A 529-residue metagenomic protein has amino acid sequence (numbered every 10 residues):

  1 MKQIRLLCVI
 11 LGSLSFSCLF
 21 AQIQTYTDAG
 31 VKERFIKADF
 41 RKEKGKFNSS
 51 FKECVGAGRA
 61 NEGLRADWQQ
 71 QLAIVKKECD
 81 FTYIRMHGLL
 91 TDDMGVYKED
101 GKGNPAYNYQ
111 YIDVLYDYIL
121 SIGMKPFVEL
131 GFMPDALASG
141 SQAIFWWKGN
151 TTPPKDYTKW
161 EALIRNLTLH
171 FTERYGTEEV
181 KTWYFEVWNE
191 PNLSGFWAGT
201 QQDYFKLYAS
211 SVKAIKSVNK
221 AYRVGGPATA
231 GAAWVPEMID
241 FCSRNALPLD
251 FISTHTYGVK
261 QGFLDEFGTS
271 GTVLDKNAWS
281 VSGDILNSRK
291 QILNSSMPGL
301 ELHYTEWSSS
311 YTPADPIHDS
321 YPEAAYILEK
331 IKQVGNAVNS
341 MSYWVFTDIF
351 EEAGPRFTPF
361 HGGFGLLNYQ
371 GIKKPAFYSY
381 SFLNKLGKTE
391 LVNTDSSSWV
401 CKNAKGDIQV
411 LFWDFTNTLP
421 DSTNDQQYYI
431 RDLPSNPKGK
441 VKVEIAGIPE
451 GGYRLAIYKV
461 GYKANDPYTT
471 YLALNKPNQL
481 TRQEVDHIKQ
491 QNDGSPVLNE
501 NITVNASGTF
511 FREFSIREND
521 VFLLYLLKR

Functional and structural regions predicted by a protein language model:
M1-T25: Bacterial Sec-dependent N-terminal signal peptides
I23-Y83, K213-K216: N-terminal carbohydrate-binding accessory modules
C54, I119, L167, F185 (+9 more regions): Conserved, mostly hydrophobic/aromatic
Q71, V259-D315, K330, N339-D348 (+1 more regions): Glycoside hydrolase catalytic-domain groove-lining segments
C79-K276, N287: Substrate-binding cleft and catalytic face of glycoside hydrolase catalytic domains, especially the flexible beta-alpha
Y304-Y429, G461: Aromatic/acidic polysaccharide-binding cleft in carbohydrate-active enzymes
S396-G451, A456-K476, F511-E513, E518-Y525: Carbohydrate-binding surface patches
Q479-R529: C-terminal beta-strand-rich structural cap/linker in extracellular carbohydrate-active enzymes
